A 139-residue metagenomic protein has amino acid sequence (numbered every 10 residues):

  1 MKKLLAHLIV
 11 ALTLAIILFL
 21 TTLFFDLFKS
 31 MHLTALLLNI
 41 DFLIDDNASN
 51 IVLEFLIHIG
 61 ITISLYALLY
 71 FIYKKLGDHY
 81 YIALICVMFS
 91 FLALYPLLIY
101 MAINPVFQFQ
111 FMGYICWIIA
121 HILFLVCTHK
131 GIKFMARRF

Functional and structural regions predicted by a protein language model:
M1-F139: Juxtamembrane/disordered regions of integral membrane proteins
